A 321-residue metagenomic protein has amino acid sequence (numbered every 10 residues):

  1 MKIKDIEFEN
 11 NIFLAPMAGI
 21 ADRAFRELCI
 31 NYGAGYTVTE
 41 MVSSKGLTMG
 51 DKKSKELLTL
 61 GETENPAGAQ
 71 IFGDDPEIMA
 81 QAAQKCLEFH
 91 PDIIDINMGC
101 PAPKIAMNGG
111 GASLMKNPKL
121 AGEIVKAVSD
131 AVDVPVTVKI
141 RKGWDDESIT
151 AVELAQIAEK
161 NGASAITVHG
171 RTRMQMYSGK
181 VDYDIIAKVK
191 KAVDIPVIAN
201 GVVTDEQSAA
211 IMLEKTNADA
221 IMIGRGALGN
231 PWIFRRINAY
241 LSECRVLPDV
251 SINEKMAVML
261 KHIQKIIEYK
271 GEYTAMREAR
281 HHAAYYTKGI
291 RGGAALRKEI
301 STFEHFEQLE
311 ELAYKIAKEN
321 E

Functional and structural regions predicted by a protein language model:
M1-F13, L47-A67, C100, K104-N108 (+3 more regions): N-terminal small/glycine-rich loop or linker at the start of catalytic domains across soluble metabolic enzymes
M1-K2, M17-D92: Glycine-rich, positively charged N-terminal anion/phosphate-binding segment
K4, F8, I12, A18 (+7 more regions): Alpha/beta catalytic cores of nucleotide-metabolism and tRNA/nucleoside-modifying enzymes
I12-P16, T37-T39, A67-I71, I94 (+4 more regions): Hydrophobic faces of well-ordered beta-strands that scaffold small-molecule active sites in alpha/beta enzyme cores
M17-G19, V42-S44, F72-D74, G99-P101 (+4 more regions): Active-site beta-loop-alpha junctions enriched in small/polar residues
N31, A80-G110, P118-I195, I211 (+1 more regions): Alpha/beta enzyme core
